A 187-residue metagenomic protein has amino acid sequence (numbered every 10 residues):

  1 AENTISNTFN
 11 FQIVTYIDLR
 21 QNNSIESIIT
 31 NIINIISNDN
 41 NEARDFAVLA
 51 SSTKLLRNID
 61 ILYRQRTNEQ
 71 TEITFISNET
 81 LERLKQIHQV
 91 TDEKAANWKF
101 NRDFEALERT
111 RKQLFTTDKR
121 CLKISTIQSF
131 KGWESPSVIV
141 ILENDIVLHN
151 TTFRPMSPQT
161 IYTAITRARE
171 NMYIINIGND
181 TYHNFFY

Functional and structural regions predicted by a protein language model:
A1-T30, D39-L49, L122: Inter-lobe coupling/hinge region of RecA-like P-loop helicase motors
I25-I33, P155-Q159: Well-ordered, non-membrane alpha-helical segments in soluble/globular domains
S37-Y187: Core RecA-like ATPase module of SF1/SF2 helicases and allied nucleic-acid translocases
